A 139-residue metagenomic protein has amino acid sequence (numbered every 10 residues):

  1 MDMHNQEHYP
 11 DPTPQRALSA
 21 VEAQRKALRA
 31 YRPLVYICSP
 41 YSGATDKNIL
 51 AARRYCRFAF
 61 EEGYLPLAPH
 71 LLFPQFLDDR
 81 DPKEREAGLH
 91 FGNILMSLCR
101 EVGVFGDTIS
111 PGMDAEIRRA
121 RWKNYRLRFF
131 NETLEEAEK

Functional and structural regions predicted by a protein language model:
M1-K139: Catalytic phosphate/metal-binding cores of nucleic-acid and nucleotide-processing enzymes, i.e., regions that mediate
